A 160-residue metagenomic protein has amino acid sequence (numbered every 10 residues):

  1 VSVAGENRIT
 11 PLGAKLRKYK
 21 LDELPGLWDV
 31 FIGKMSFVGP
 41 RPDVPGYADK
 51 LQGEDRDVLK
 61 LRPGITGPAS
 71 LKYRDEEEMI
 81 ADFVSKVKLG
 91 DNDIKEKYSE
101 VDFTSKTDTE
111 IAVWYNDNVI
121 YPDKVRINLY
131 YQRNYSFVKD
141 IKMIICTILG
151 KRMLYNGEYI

Functional and structural regions predicted by a protein language model:
V1-I160: Conserved small/aromatic sequence motifs within transmembrane helices
